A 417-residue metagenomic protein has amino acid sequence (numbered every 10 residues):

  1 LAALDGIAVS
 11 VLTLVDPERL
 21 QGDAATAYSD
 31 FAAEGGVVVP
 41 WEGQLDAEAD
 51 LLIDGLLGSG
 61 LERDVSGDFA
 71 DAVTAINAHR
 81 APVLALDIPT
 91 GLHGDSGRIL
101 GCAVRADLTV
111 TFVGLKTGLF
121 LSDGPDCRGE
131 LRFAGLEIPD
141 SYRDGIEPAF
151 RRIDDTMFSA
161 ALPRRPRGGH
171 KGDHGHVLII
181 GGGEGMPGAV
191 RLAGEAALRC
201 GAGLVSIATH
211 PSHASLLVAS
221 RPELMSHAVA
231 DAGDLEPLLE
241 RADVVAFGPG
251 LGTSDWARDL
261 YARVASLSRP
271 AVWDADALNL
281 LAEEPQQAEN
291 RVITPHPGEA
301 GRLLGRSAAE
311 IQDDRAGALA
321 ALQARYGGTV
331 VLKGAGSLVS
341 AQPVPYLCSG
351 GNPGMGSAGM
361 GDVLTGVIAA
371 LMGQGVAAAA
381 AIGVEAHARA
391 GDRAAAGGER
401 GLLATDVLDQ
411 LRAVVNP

Functional and structural regions predicted by a protein language model:
L1-Q21, A25, A49, L108 (+4 more regions): Small-residue (G/A/S/T)-rich helix-start motifs and N-terminal tracts that mark the onset
V11-T13, G35, L56-G60: Generic hydrophobic/packing signal
G22, G43, L56: Short amphipathic alpha-helical segment within the helicase RecA-like ATPase core that mediates nucleic-acid
A33-Q44, S226-D234: Glycine-rich, highly charged phosphate/nucleotide-binding loops
G35, A78-A81, R325-G328: A structural motif corresponding to the C-terminal end of an alpha-helix and its immediate exit/capping segment
V38, Q44-D46, D50-L51, H296: Hydrophobic, well-structured mid-protein blocks that either form specific transmembrane helices
A47-L51, L56-P148: Internal gly/pro-rich beta-alpha loop/helix module that stabilizes soluble enzyme cofactors or their anionic handles
